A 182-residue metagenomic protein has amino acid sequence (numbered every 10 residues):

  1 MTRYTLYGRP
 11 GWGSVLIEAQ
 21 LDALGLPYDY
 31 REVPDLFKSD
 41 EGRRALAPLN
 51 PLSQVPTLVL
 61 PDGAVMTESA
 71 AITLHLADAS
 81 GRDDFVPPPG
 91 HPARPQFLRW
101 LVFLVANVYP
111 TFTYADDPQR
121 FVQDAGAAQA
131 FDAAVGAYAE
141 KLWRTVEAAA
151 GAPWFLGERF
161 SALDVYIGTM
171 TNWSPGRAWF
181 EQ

Functional and structural regions predicted by a protein language model:
M1-A130: GST-like domain detector, emphasizing the conserved glutathione-binding G-site in the N-terminal thioredoxin-like
L101-Q182: GST-like fold's C-terminal all-alpha helical module
